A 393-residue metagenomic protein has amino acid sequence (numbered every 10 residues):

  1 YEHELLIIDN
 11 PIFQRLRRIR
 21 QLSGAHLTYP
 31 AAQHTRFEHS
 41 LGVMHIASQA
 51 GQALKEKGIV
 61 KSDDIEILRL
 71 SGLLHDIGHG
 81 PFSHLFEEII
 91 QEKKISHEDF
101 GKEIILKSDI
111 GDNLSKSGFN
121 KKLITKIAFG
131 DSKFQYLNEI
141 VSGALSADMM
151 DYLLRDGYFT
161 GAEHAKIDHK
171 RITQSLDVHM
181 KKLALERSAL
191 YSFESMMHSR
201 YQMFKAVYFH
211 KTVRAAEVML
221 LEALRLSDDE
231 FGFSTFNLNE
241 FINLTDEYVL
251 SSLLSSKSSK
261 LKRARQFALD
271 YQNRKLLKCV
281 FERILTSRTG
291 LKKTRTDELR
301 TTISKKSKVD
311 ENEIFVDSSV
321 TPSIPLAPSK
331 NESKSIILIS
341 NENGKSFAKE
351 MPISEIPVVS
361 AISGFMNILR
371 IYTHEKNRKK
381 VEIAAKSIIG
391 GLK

Functional and structural regions predicted by a protein language model:
Y1-I67, I77-K393: Histidine-centered, transition-metal-coordinating active-site segments
L68-G72: N-terminal accessory alpha/beta regions
